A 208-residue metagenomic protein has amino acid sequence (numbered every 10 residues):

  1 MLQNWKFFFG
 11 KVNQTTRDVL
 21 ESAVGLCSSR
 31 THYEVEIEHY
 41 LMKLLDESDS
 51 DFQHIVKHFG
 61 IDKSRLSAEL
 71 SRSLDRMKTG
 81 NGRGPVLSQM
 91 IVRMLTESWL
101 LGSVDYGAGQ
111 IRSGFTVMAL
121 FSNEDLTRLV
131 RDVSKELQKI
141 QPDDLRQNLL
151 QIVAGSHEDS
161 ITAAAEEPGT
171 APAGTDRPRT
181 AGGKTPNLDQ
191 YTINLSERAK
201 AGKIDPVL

Functional and structural regions predicted by a protein language model:
M1-L208: Histone-fold recognition with a strong bias for associated Lys/Arg-rich disordered tails
